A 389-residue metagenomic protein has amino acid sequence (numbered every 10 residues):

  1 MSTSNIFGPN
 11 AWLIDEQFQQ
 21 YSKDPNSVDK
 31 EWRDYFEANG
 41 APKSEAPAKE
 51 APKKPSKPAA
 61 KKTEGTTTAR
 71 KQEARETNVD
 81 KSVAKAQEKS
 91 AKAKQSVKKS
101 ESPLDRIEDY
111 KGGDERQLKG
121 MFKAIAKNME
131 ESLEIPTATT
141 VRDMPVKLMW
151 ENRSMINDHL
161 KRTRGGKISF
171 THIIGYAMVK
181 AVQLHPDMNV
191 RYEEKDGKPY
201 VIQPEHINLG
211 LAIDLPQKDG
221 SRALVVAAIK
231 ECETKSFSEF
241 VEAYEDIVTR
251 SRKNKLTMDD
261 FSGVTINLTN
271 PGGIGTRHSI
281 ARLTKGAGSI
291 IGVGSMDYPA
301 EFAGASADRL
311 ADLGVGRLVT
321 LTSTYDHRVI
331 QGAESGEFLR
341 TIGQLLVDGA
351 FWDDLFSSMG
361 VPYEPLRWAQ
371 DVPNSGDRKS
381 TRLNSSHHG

Functional and structural regions predicted by a protein language model:
M1-N39: Subset of Sec-pathway N-terminal targeting signals
S2-F7, D24, E31, T67-R382: C-terminal catalytic/motor cores of large multi-domain enzyme assemblies
A41-S44: C-terminal regulatory/interaction module of P-loop NTP-utilizing enzymes
A51, P55-A60, E64: Low-complexity, polybasic segments enriched for Lys interleaved with small residues
L383-G389: Short "domain-exit" segments at the C-terminal end of structured domains
